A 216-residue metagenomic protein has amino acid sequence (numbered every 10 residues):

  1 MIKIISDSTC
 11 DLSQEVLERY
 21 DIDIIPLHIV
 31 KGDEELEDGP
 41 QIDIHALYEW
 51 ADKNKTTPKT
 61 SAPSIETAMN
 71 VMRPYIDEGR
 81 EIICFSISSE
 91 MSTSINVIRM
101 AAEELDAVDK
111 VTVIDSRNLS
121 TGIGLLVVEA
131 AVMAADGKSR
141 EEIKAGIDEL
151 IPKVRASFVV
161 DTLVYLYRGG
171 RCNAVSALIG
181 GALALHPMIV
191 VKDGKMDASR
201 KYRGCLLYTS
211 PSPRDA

Functional and structural regions predicted by a protein language model:
K3-A62: N-terminal glycine-rich anion-binding loop in soluble enzyme alpha/beta folds
C10, N118, D215: Short, glycine/acidic-enriched loop or turn micro-motifs at the edges of active sites
S61-N70: Glycine-rich, highly charged phosphate/nucleotide-binding loops
N70-R80: Glycine-rich phosphate/diphosphate-binding loops that line cofactor/substrate pockets in enzymes
E78, I83, M91-M100, E104-A156: Active-site histidine-anchored catalytic micro-motif
A134-D193, A198: Internal, active-site/partner-interface "lid" segment
Y208-A216: Single conserved hydrophobic/aromatic residue that forms the stacking wall/gate of nucleotide- or nucleobase-binding
